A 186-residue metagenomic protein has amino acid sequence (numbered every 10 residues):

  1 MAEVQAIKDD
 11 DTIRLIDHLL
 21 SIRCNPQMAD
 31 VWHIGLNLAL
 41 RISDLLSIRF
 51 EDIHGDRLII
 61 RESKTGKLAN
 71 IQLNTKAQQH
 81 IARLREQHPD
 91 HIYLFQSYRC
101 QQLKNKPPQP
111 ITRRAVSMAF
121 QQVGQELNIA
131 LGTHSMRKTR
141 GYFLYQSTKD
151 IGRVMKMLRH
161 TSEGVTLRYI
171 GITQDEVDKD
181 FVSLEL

Functional and structural regions predicted by a protein language model:
M1-D9, E185-L186: C-terminal secondary-structure termini that scaffold catalytic or DNA-interacting sites
A2-A6, K64-R83, Y93-Q121: C-terminal catalytic core of Y-nucleophile DNA break-rejoin enzymes
I7-L38: Basic, Lys/Arg- and aromatic-enriched nucleic-acid-binding interface segment
L15, K76, G171-L186: DNA/chromatin major-groove-contacting recognition/catalytic segments
L20-M28, S117-R153: Short, basic (Lys/Arg/His-rich) helix/loop patches that form interaction surfaces in the mid-to-C-terminal regions
V31, A39, S43-S47, V154: Alpha-helix N-cap/helix-start motif at helix boundaries, enriched for small hydrophobics
L38, S47-A77: Conserved tyrosine-mediated DNA breakage-rejoining catalytic core shared by Y-recombinases
D52-G55, D150-I170, D175: Short, polar N-cap/turn motifs at the start of nucleic acid-interacting alpha helices
